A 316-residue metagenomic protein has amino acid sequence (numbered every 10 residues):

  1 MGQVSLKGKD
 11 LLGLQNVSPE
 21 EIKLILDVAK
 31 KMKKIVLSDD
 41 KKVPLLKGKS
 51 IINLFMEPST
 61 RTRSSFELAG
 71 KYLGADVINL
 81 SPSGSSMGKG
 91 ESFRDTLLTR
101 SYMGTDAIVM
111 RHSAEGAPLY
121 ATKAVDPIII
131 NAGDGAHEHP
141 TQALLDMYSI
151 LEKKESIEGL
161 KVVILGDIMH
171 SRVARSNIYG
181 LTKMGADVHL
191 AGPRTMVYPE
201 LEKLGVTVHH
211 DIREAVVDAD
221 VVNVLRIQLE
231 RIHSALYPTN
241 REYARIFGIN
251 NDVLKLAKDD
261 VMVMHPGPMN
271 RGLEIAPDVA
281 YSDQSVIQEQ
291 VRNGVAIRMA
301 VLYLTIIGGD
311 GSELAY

Functional and structural regions predicted by a protein language model:
M1-L68: Positively charged, low-complexity intrinsically disordered leader regions
D40-L151, R271: Phosphate/diphosphate ligand-binding glycine-rich loop within oxidoreductases
L46-I51, E158-V162, D260: Phosphate-coordination loops involved in phosphoryl transfer and adenosine-cofactor binding
M56-L68, E152-L225: Glycine-rich phosphate/diphosphate-binding loop of Rossmann-like nucleotide-binding domains
L73, A124-D126, M184, E202-L204 (+2 more regions): Short, structured coil segments at secondary-structure junctions
L201-D278: Rossmann-like adenosine-cofactor binding region
D260-V261, P266-Y316: Adenosine-phosphate binding glycine-rich loop
